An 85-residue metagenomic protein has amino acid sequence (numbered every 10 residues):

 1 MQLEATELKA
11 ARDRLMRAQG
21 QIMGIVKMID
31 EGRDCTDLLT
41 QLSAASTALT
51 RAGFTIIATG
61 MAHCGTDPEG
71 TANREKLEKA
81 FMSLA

Functional and structural regions predicted by a protein language model:
M1-A85: Solvent-exposed interaction patches of small proteins and small membrane subunits
